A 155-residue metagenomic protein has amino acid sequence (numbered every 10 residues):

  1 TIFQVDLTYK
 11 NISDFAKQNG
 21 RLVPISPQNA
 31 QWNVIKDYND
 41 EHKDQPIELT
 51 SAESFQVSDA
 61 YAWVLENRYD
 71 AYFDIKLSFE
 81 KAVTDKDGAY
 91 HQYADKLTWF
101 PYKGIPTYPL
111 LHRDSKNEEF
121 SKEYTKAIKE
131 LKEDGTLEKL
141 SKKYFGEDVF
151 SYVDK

Functional and structural regions predicted by a protein language model:
T1-P46, T50-Q56, Y61, L77-S78: Bilobed "Venus flytrap"/periplasmic-binding protein-like clamshell domains and structurally analogous long
F15, Y61-L65, P109, Y124: Hydrophobic residues within well-ordered alpha-helices
Q18, I75, K116-E130, T136 (+1 more regions): Short amphipathic alpha-helical coupling segments at ligand-binding clamshell hinges and other catalytic/signaling
R21-I25, Y72, L110: Short, well-ordered beta-strand segments
Q28-A52, H91-Q92, K126-K155: Ligand-binding clefts/hinges and TM-proximal coupling segments of bilobed small-molecule sensing domains
W32-N33, A62, E80-K81, K122 (+1 more regions): Alpha-helical elements of the RecA-like P-loop NTPase motor core of helicases
N33-D37, L65-G104: A ligand-binding cleft/hinge motif common to bilobed small-molecule-binding domains
D87-K126, E147-K155: Periplasmic-binding protein-like
